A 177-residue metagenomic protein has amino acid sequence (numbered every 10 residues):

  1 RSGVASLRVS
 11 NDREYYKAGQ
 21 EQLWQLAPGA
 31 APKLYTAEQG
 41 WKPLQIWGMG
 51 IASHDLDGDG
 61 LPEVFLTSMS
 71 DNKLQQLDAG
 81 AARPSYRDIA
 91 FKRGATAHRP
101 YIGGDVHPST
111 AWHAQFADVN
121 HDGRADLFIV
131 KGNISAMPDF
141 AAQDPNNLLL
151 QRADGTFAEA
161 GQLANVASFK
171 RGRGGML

Functional and structural regions predicted by a protein language model:
R1-L177: Acidic, glycine/proline-rich Ca2+-coordinating loop motifs
